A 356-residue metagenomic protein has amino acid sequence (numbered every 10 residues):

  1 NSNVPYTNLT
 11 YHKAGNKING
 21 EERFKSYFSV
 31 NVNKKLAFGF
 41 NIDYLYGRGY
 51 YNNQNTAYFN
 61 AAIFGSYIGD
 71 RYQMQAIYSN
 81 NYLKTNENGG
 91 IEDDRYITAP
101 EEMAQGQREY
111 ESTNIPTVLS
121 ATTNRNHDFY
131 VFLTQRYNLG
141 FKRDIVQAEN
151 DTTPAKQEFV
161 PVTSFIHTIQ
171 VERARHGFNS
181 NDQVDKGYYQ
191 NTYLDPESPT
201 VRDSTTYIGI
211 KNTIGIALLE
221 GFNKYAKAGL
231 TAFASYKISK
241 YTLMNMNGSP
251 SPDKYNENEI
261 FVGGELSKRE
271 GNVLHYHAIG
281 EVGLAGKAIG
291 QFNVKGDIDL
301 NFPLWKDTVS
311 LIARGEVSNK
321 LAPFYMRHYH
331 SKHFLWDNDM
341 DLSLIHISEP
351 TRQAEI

Functional and structural regions predicted by a protein language model:
N1-K13, F38, T163-I169, L230-T231: Transmembrane beta-strand segments of Gram-negative outer membrane beta-barrel proteins
N3-Y6, G20-D43, N258-K268, L274: Acidic/polar, low-complexity linker and loop regions
P5-G15, F38-Y50, V273-G286: Transmembrane beta-strand segments that form the barrel wall of outer-membrane beta-barrel proteins
E21-Y46, N53-T85: Transmembrane beta-barrel wall of Gram-negative outer-membrane proteins
Y51-N52, E87-G90, P323-H328: Short acidic, glycine/serine/threonine-rich loops at helix termini
Q75, N81-E87, E316-F324: Short, conserved secondary-structure transition motifs
S79-N138: Acidic/polar loop-and-plug regions of large Gram-negative outer-membrane beta-barrel proteins
V118-Y188, Y193-R352: Exposed, low-structure sequence patches enriched in small/polar residues
